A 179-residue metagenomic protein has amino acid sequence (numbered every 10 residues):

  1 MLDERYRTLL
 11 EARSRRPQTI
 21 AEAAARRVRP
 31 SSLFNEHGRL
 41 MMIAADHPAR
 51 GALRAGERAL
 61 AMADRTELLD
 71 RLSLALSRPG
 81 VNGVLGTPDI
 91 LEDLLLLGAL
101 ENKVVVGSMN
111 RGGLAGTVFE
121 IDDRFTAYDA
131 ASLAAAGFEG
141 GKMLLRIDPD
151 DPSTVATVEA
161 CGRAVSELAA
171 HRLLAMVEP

Functional and structural regions predicted by a protein language model:
M1-R124: Alpha/beta catalytic barrel-like cores
S108-H171: Hydrophobic alpha-helical segments and helix pairs
A169-P179: Histidine/lysine/aspartate-rich catalytic loop segments that bind and position anionic ligands
